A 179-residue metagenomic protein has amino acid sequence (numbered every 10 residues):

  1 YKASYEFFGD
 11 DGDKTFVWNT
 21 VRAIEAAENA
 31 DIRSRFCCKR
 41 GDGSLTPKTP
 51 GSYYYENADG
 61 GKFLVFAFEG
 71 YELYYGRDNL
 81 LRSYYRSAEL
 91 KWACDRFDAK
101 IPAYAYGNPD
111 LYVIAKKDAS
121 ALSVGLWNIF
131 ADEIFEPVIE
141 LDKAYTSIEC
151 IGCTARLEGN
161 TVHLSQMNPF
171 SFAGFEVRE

Functional and structural regions predicted by a protein language model:
Y1-S171: A conserved amphipathic helix/loop scaffold that creates a polar/acidic microenvironment used either to coordinate
A173-V177: Short, aromatic- and glycine-rich surface loops/edge beta-strands on solvent-exposed regions
